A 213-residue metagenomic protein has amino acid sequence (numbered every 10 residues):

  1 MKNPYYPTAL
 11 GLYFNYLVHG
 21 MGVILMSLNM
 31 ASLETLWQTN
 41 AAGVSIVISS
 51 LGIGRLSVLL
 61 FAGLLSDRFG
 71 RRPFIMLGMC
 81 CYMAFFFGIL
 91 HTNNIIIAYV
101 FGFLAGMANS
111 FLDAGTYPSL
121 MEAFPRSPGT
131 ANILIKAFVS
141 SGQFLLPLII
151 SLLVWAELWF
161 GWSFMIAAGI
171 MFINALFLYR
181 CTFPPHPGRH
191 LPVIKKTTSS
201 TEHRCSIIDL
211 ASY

Functional and structural regions predicted by a protein language model:
P7-T39: Extracytoplasmic
G11-L12, I96-G102: Short hydrophobic/alpha-helical segments at membrane-entry points of transmembrane helices in Major Facilitator
I24, L51-L60, F144: Residue-level signature of mid-helix packing/kink "hotspots" within the transmembrane helices of 12-pass Major
S57-I96: Conserved MFS/SLC helix-loop-helix module at the cytosolic interface between two early adjacent transmembrane helices
F85-L90, F101, A105, L178: MFS-fold secondary transporters
F101-A137: Cytoplasmic helix-loop-helix junction between adjacent transmembrane helices in 12-TM secondary transporters
S127, A131-H186: Helix-loop-helix hairpin linking two adjacent transmembrane segments in secondary transporters
Y179-H203: Flexible cytoplasmic inter-helical loops of multi-pass small-molecule transporters
